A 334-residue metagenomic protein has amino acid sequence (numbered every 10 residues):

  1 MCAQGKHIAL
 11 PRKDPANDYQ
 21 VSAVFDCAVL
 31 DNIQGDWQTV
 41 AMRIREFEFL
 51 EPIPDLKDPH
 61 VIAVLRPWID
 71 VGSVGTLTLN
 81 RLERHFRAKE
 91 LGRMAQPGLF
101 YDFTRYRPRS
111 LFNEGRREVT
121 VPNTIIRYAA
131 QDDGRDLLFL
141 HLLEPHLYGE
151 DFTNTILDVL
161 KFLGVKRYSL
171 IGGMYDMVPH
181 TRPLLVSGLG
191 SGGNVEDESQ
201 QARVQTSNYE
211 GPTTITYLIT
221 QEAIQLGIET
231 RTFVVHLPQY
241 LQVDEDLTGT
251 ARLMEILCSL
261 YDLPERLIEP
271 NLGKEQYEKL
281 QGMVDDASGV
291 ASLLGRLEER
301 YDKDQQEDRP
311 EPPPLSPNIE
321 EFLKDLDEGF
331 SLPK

Functional and structural regions predicted by a protein language model:
H7: Cationic, low-complexity basic patches in intrinsically disordered or flexible, solvent-exposed regions
A41-L142: N-terminal short beta-loop-beta anion/metal-coordinating cradle
R135, L142-N194: Internal, conserved structured core segments that host functional sites
M177-L260: Catalytic cores of processing enzymes, dominated by hydrolases/peptidases, characterized by acidic/His-rich
L241-K334: A conserved C-terminal secondary-structure "cap"
